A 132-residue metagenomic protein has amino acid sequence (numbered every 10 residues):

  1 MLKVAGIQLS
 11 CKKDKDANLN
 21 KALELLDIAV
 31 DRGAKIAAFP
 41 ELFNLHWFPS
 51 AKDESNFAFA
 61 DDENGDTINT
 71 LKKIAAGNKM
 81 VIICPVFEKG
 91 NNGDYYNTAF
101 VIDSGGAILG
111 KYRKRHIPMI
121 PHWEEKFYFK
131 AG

Functional and structural regions predicted by a protein language model:
M1-K13, T98, K111-K114: Active-site-proximal beta-strand elements of phosphoester/diester hydrolases
V4, N18, L26-S55, A75 (+1 more regions): Active-site beta-strand/loop signature of hydrolases that rely on acidic residues for catalysis
Q8-L25: N-terminal phosphate-binding loop and adjacent alpha-helix
K13, F43-H46, G90, H116: Feature marks short, surface-exposed loop/turn motifs that line or immediately flank catalytic pockets and channel
E24, I28, D66-K73, A107: Alpha-helical scaffolding segments of alpha/beta enzyme cores, especially the outer helices of TIM-barrel or partial
L45-N64, N91-Y95: Metal-dependent catalytic neighborhoods of phosphoester/phosphodiester hydrolases
D61, K73, G90-G132: Active-site catalytic loop in hydrolytic enzyme cores
D62-E88: A short, hydrophobic beta-strand-centered structural micro-motif
